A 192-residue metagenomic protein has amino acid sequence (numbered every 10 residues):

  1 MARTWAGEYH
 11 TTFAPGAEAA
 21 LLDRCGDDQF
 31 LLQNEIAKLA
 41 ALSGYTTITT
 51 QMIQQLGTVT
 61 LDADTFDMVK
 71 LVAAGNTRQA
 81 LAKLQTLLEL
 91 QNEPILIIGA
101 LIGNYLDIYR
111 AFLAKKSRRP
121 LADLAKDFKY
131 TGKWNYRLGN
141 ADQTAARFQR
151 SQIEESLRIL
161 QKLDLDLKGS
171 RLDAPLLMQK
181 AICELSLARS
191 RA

Functional and structural regions predicted by a protein language model:
M1-D67, A146, D164-K180, E184-A192: Non-catalytic interfacial helical region
D64-D67, L71, Q79-A192: C-terminal alpha-helical interaction modules of replication/initiation AAA+ assemblies
